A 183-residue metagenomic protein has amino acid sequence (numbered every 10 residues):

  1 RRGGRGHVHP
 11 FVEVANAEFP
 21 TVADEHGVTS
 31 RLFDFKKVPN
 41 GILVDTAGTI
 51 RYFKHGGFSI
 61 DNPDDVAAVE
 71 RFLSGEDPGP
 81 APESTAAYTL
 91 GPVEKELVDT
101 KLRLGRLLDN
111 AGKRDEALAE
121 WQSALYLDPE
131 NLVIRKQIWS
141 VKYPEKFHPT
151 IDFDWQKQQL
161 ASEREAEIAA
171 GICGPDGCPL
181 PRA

Functional and structural regions predicted by a protein language model:
R1-A15, E25-T29: Structural microenvironment flanking redox-active thiols in thiol-disulfide oxidoreductases
N16-P20, F33-I42: Structural micro-motif
D45-K113, K142: Thiol-/selenol-based redox modules, centered on thioredoxin-like and closely related oxidoreductase domains
P78, S140-A169: Alpha-helical linker/edge segments of TPR/alpha-solenoid repeat scaffolds and analogous pre-/post-domain helices
L102, R135-I138, F153: Alpha-solenoid helical repeat scaffolds
L125-Y126: Conserved structural position within tetratricopeptide repeats
